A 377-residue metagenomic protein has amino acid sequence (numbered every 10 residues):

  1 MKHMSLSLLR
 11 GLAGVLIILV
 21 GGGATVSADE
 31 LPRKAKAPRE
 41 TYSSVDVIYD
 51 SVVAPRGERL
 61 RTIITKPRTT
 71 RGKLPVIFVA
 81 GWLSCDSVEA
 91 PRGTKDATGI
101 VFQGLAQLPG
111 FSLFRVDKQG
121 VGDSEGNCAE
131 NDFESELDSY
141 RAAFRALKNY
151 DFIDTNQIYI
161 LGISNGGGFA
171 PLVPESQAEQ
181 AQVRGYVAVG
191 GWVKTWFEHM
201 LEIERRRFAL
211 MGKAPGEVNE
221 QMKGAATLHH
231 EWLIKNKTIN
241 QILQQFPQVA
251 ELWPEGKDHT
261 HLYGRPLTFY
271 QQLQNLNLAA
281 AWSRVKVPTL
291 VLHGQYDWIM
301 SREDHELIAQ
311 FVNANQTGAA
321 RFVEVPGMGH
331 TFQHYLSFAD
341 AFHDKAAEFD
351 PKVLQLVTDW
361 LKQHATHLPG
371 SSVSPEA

Functional and structural regions predicted by a protein language model:
L31-G72: N-terminal cap/lid segment of alpha/beta-hydrolase-fold proteins
T69-L105: Short, surface-exposed "cap/lid" segments of acyl-processing enzymes
I100-D123: Conserved alpha/beta-hydrolase
E130-D151: Alpha/beta-hydrolase active-site loop
V187-S283: Accessory cap/linker subdomain of secreted extracellular hydrolases
V285, V291-H293: Short beta-strand/loop motif that positions the catalytic acidic residue of the alpha/beta-hydrolase fold
W298-D304: Conserved alpha/beta-hydrolase "acid-adjacent" motif
M328-T331, S337-A377: Catalytic active-site module of serine/aspartate enzymes centered on a nucleophile-bearing elbow/loop
